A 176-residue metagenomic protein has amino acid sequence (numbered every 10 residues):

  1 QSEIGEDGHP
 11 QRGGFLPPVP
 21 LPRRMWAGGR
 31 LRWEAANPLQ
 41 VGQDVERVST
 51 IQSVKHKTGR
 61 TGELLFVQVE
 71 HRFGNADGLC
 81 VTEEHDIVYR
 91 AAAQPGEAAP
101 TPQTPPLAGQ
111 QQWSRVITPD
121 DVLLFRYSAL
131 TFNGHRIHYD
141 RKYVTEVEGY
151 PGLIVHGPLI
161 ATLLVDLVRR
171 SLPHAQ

Functional and structural regions predicted by a protein language model:
Q1, I87-V155, R169: Catalytic strand-loop segment that frames the active site of acyl-thioester-processing enzymes
Q1-D44, L172: Hydrophobic, proline/glycine-rich low-complexity stretches
P22, W26, H138, H156: Histidine-centered active-site/metal-ligand motif
P22-R23, R47, Y143, P151: N-terminal hydrophobic or amphipathic segments with adjacent small-residue motifs that include Sec signal peptides
W26-P119: HotDog/MaoC-like acyl-thioester-processing domains
H156-L164: Catalytic-loop motifs flanking and including active-site residues across diverse enzymes
V165-Q176: A conserved acidic, glycine/proline-rich C-terminal tail/linker
